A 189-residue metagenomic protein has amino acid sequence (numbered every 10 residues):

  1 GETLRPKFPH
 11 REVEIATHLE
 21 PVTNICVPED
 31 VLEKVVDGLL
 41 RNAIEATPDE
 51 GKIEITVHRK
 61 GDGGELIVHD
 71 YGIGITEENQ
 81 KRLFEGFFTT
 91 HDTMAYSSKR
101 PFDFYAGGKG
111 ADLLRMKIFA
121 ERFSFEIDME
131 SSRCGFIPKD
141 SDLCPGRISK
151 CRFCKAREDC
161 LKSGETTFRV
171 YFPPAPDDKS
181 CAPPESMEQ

Functional and structural regions predicted by a protein language model:
P9-T23: Conserved catalytic submotifs in the C-terminal HATPase_c
L32-E33: A residue-level detector for a conserved hydrophobic packing site within the catalytic ATP-binding domain
N42-I44: Short helix-loop "hinge" at the ATP-lid/N-box region of the Bergerat-fold HATPase_c
E50-D62: Short beta-strand/loop element within the Bergerat-fold HATPase_c
D70: Acidic ATP/Mg2+-coordinating residue in the GHKL
I75-P101: Short conserved segment of the HATPase_c
F102-F104, F123-E158: Glycine-rich ATP-binding loops of the HATPase_c
A111, R115-E126: Conserved glycine-/histidine-rich ATP-lid loop and adjacent helix of the Bergerat-fold HATPase_c
